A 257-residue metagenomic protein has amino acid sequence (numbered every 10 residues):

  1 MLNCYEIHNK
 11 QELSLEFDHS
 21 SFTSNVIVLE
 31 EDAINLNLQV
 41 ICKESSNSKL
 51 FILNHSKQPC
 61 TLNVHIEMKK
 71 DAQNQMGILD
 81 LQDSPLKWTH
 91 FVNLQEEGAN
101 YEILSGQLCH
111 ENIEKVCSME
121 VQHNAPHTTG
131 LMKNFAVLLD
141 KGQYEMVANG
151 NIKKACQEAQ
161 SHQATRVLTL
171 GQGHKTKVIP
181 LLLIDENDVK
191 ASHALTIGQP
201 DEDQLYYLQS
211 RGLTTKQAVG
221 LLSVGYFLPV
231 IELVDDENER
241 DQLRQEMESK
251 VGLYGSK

Functional and structural regions predicted by a protein language model:
L2-Y206, S210-R211, D241-Q242, E246-S256: Conserved beta-strand/loop scaffold segments within soluble protein domains that form the structured core and edges
D203-G220, F227-L233: Acidic, low-complexity glycine/serine/threonine-rich segments
V219, V224, L233-D241, Q245 (+1 more regions): Catalytic-core signal marking the mid-to-C-terminal active-site face
